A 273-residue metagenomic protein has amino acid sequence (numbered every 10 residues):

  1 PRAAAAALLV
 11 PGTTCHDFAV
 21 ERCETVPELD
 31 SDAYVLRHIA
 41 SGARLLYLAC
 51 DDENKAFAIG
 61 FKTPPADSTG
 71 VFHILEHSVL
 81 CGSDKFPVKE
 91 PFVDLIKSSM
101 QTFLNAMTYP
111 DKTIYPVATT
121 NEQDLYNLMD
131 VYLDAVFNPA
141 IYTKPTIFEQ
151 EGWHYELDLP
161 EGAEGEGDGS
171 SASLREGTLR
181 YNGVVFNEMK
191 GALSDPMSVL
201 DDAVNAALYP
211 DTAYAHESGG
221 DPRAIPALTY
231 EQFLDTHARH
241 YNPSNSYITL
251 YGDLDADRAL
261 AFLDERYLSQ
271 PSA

Functional and structural regions predicted by a protein language model:
R2-H16, P64, S78-A273: Charge-rich, well-structured scaffold segments of protease-associated domains
A7-D52: N- or domain-start disorder-to-order transition segments that initiate the globular core
I39-A40, C50-D51, K62-P64, T120-N121: Secondary-structure transition/turn motif
L46-L48, A58-G60, P116: Short, conserved beta-strand segments within well-ordered enzyme catalytic domains that often line or immediately flank
E53-F57: Short, conserved catalytic-motif segment at the N-terminal edge
G60-G70: Short pre-active-site segment immediately N-terminal to the catalytic Zn-binding motif
T69-C81: Active-site recognition of the HExxH zinc-binding catalytic motif
